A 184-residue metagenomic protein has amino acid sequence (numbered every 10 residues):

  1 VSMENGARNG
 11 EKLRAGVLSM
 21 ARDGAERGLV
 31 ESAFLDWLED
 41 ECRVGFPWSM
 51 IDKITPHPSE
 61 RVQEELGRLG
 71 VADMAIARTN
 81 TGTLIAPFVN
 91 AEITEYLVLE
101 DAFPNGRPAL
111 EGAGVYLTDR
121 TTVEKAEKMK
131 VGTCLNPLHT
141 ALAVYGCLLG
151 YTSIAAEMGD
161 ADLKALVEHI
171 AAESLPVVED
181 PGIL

Functional and structural regions predicted by a protein language model:
V1-L184: Substrate/ligand-engaging "lid" and interaction regions
